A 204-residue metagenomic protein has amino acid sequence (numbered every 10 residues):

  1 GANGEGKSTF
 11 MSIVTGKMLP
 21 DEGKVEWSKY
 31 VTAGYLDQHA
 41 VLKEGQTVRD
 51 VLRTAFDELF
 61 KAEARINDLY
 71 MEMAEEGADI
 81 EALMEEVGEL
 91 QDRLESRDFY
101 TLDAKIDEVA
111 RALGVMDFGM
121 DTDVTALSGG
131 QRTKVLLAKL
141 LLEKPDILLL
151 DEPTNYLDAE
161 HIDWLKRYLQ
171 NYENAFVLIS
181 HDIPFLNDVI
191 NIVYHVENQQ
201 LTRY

Functional and structural regions predicted by a protein language model:
G1-Y204: ABC ATP-binding cassette signature C-motif
